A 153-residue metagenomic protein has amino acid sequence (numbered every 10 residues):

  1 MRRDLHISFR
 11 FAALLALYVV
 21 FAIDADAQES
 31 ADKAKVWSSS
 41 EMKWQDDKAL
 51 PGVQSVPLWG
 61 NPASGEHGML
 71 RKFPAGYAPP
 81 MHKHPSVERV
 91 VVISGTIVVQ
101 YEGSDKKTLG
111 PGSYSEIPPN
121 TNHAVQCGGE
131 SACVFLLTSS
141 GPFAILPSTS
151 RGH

Functional and structural regions predicted by a protein language model:
M1-A13: Bacterial N-terminal signal peptides that target proteins for export
R10-A22: Bacterial N-terminal signal peptides
V19, A25-H67, S150-H153: A short, N-terminal "cap"/entry segment at the start of jelly-roll beta-barrel domains of the cupin/DSBH fold
S55-P57, G68-K72, R89, Y114-E116: Conserved hydrophobic/aromatic beta-strand scaffold that supports enzyme active sites
A63, G103-N120: Short acidic-glycine-tyrosine-enriched beta hairpin
S64-H84, P118-N120: Conserved short histidine dyad/triad with adjacent acidic residue
P74-Y77, H84-G103: Glycine- and acidic-residue-biased ligand/ion/polar-headgroup-sensing regions
P119-F143: Ligand-binding loop in jelly-roll beta-barrel domains
